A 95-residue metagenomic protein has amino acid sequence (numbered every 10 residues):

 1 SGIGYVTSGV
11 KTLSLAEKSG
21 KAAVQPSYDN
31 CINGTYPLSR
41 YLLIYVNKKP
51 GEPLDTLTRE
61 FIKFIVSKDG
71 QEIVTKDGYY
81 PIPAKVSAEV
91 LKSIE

Functional and structural regions predicted by a protein language model:
S1-E95: Exported/periplasmic ABC-transporter solute-binding proteins
